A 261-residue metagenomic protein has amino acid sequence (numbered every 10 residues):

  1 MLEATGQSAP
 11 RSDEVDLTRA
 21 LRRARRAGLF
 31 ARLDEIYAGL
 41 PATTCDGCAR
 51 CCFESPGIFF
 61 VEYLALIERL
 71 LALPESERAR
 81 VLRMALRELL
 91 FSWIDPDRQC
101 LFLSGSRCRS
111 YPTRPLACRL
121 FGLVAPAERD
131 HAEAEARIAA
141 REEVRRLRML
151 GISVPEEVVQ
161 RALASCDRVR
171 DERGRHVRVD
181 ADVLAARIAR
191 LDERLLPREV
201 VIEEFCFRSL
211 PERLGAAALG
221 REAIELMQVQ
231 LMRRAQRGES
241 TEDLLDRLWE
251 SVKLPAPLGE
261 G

Functional and structural regions predicted by a protein language model:
M1-R107, Y111-G261: Short loop/turn segments that flank or connect secondary-structure elements
